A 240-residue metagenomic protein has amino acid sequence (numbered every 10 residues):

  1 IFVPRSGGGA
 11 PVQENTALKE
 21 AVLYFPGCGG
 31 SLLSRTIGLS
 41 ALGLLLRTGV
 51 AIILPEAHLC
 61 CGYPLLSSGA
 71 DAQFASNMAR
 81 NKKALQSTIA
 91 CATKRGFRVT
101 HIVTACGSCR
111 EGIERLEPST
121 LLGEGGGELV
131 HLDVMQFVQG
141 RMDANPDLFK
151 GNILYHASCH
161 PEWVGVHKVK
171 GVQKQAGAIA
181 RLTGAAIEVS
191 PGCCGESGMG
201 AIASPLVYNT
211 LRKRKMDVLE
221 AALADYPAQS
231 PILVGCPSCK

Functional and structural regions predicted by a protein language model:
I1-K240: Iron-sulfur cluster-binding electron-transfer modules in prokaryotic oxidoreductases
